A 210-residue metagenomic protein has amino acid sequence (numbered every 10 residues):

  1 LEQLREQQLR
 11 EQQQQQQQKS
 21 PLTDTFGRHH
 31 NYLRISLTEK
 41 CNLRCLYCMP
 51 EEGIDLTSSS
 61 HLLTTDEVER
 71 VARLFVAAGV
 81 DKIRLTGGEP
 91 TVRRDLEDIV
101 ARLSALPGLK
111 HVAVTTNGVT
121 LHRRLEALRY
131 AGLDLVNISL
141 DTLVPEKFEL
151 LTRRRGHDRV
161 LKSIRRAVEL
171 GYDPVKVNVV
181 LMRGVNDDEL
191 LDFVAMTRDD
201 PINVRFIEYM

Functional and structural regions predicted by a protein language model:
L1-R34, R44-L46, A77: N-terminal [4Fe-4S]-dependent radical SAM core
T25-D66: Canonical Radical SAM [4Fe-4S] cluster-binding loop centered on the CxxxCxxC motif and its immediate flanking residues
L37, C41, C45, L85 (+3 more regions): Conserved, mostly hydrophobic/aromatic
T65-R84, V92-T197: Radical SAM/AdoMet-radical enzyme domain recognition
E89: Conserved G/P- and acidic residue-centered "switch" motifs that form tight phosphate/ATP-binding loops in soluble
R183-N186, R205-M210: Flexible glycine/acidic-rich beta-alpha junction loops that bind and position SAM and/or redox cofactors in anaerobic
